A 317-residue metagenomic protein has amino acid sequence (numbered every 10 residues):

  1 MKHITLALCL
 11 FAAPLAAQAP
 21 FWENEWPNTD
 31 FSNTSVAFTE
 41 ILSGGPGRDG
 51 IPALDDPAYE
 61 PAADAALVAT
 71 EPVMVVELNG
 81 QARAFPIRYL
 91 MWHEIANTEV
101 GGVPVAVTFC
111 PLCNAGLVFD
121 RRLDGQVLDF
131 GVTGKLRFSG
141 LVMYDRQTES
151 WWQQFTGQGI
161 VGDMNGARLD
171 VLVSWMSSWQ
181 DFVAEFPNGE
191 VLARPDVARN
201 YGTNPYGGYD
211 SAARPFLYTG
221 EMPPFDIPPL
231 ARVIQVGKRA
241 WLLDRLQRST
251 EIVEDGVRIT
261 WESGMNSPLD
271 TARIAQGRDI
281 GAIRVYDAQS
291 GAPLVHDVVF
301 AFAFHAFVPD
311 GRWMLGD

Functional and structural regions predicted by a protein language model:
M1-I4: Positively charged n-region of N-terminal signal peptides that target proteins for export
A12-P14: N-terminal signal peptide c-region/cleavage motif recognized by signal peptidases
A17-D317: Mid-to-C-terminal functional-domain signal that highlights helix-capping/loop sites within ligand-binding modules
